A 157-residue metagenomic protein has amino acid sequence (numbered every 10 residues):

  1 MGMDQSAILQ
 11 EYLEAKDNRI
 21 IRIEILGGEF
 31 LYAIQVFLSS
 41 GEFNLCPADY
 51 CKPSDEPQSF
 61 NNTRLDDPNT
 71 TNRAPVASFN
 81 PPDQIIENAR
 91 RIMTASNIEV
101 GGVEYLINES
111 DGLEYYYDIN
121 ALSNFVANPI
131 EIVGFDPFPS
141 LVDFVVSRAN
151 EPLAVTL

Functional and structural regions predicted by a protein language model:
M1-S96: Phosphate-binding site of ATP-dependent enzymes
F79-N80, T94-I98, I107-L157: C-terminal active-site "lid" helix and adjoining low-complexity regulatory extension at the edge of ATP-using catalytic
V103-Y105: Hydrophobic residue at the +6 position relative to the catalytic HRD Asp in the kinase catalytic loop
